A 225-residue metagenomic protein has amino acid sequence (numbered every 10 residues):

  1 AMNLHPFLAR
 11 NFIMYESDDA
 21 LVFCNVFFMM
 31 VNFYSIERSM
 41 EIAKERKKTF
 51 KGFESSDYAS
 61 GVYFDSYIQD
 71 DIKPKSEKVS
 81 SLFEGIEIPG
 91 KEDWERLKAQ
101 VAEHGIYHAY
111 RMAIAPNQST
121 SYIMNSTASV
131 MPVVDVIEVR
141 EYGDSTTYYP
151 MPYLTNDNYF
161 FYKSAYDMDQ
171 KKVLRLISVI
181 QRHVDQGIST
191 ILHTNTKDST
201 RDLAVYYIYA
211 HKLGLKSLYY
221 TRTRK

Functional and structural regions predicted by a protein language model:
A1-P74: Extended, well-ordered alpha-helical scaffold/bundle regions in very large, multi-domain proteins
F7, R96-K98: Extended, compositionally biased low-complexity polar/Lys-Gly-rich tracts and adjacent boundary/linker regions are
K44, K48, Y63-D65, I72 (+2 more regions): Catalytic alpha/beta core of large soluble enzyme barrels
